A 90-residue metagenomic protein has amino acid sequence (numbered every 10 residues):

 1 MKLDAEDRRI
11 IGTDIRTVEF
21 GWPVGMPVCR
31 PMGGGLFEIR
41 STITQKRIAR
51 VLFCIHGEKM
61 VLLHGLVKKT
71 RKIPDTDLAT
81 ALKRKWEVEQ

Functional and structural regions predicted by a protein language model:
M1-I48, G57-M60, V67-Q90: Basic, Lys/Arg-enriched alpha-helical interface segments
V51-L52: Hydrophobic/aromatic beta-strand elements that line small-molecule binding cavities or substrate pockets in beta-rich
